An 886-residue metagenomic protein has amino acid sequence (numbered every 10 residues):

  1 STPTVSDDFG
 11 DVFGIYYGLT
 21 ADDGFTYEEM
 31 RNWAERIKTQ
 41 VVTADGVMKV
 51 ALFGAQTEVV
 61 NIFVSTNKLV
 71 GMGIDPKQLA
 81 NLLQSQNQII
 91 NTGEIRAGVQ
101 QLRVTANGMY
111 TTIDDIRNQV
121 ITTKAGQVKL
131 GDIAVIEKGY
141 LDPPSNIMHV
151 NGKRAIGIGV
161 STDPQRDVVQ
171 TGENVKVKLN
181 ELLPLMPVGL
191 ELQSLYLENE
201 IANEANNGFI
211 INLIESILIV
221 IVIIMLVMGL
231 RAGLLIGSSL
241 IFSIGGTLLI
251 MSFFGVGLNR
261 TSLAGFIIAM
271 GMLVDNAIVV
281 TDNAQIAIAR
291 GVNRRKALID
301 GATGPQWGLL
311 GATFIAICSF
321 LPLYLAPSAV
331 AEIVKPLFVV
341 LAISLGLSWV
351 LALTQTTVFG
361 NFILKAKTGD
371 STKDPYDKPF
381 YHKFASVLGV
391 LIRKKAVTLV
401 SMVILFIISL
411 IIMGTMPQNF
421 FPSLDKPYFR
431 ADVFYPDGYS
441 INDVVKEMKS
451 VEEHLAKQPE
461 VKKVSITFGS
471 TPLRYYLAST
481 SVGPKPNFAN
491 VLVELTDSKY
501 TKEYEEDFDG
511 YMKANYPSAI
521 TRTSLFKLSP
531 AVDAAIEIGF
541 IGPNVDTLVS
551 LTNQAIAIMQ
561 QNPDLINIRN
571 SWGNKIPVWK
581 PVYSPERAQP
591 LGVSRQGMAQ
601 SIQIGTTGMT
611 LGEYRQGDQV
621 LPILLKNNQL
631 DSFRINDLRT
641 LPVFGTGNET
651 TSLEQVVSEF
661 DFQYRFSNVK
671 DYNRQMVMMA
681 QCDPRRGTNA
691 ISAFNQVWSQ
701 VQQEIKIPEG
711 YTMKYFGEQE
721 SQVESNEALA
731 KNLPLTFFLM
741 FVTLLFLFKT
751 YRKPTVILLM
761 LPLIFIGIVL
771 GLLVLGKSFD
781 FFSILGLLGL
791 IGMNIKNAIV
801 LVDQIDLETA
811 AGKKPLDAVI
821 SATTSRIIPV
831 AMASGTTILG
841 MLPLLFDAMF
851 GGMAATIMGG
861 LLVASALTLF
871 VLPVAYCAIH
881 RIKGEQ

Functional and structural regions predicted by a protein language model:
S1-D11, N67-Q88, M109, N442-A531 (+2 more regions): Solvent-exposed, membrane-proximal periplasmic/extracellular interface segments of envelope transport and secretion
T2-D23, A51-T57, N107, I147-R154 (+8 more regions): Flexible hinge/switch segments at interdomain interfaces of large molecular machines
F9-T26, M72-G73, T112, G311 (+3 more regions): Sec-exported N-terminal periplasmic low-complexity segments
G24-R31, L69-I74, Q165, V169-Q170 (+5 more regions): Ordered, soluble secondary-structure elements with a strong preference for glycine-centered loop motifs and nearby
T39-Q40, E453: Hydrophobic, regular-secondary-structure patches
Q40-L218, M225, T281, A297 (+3 more regions): Extracytoplasmic/periplasmic membrane-proximal domains and adjacent transmembrane bundles of envelope biogenesis
S145-L495, K499, D507, Y511-I520 (+2 more regions): Hydrophobic regular secondary-structure detector
